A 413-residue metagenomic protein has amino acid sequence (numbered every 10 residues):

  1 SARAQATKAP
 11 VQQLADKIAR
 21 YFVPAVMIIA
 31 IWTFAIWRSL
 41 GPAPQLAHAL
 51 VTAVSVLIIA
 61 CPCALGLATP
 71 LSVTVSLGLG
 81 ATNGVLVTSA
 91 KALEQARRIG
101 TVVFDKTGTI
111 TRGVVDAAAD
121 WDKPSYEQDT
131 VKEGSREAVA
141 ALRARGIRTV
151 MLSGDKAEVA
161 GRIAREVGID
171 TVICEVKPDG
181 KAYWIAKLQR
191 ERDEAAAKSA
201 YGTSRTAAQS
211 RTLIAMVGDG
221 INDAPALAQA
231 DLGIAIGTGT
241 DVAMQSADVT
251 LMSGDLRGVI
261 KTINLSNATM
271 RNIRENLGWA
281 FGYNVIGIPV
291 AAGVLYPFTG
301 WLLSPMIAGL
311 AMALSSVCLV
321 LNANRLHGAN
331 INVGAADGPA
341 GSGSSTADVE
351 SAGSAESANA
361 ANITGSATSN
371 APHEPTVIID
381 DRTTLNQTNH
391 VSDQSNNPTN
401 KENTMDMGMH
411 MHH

Functional and structural regions predicted by a protein language model:
S1-A53, V131, T149, V249 (+2 more regions): Actuator/coupling domain of P-type ATPases
A2-R3, W37, T109-Y183, V249-L256 (+3 more regions): Conserved beta-strand/loop elements of the cytosolic catalytic core of P-type E1-E2 ATPases, chiefly in the P-domain
A15, A30, C63, L77 (+12 more regions): Residue-level signature of catalytic and energy-coupling elements of molecular machines, predominantly ATP/GTP-dependent
R20-I59, G278-L310: Helix-interface capping motifs at the ends of transmembrane segments in multi-pass membrane proteins
V51, I59-Y126, A141, G218 (+4 more regions): Conserved catalytic phosphorylation-site environment of P-type ATPases
P62, T69, S153-D155, T238: Conserved phosphate-coupling serine/threonine residues in phosphotransfer and NTP-handling enzymes
L79, I147, V167, R190-R211 (+5 more regions): Membrane-embedded alpha-helical bundles of multi-pass transporters
V102-V103, V172, G233-A235, T250: Short, well-ordered beta-strand core segments
